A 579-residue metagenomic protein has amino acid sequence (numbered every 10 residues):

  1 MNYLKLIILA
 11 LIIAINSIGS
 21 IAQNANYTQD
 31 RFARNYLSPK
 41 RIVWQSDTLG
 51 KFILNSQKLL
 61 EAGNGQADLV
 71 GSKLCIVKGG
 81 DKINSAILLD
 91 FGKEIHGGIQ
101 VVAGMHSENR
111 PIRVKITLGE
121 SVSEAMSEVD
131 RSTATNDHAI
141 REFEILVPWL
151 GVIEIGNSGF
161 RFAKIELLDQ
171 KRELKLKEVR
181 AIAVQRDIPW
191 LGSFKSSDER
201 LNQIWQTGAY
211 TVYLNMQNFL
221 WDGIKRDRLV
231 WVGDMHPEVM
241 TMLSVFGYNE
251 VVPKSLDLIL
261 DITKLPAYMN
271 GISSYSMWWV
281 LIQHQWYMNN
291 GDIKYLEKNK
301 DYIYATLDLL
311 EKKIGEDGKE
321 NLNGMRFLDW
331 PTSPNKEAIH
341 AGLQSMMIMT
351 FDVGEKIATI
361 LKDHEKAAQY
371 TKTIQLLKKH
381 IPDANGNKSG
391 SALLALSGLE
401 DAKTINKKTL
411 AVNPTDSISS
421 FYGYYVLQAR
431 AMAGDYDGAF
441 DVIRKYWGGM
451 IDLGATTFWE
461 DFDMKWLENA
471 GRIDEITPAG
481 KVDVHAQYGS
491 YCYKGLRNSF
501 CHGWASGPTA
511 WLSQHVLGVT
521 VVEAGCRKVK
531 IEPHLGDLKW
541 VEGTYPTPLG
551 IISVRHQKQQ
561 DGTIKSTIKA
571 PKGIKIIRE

Functional and structural regions predicted by a protein language model:
M1-Q23: Bacterial Sec-dependent N-terminal signal peptides
Q23-N218, D222, G233-D234, E250-S255 (+2 more regions): Extracellular/oxidizing-compartment recognition motifs
Y27, R31-F32, F52, A125 (+2 more regions): Non-catalytic C-terminal accessory modules of carbohydrate-active enzymes
E124, F162, E173-T207, V212-S255 (+9 more regions): Active-site acid/base region of carbohydrate-active enzymes
M288, R326-I339, K407-T415, Y422-Q428 (+4 more regions): Short beta-alpha connecting loops at secondary-structure transitions that line or flank enzyme active sites
N385-S391, S417-G423, Q559: Generic helix N-cap/helix-start motif at coil->alpha-helix transitions
A402-V412, F440-I443: Alpha-helical repeat scaffolds
P414-L453: Repeat-solenoid scaffold signature
